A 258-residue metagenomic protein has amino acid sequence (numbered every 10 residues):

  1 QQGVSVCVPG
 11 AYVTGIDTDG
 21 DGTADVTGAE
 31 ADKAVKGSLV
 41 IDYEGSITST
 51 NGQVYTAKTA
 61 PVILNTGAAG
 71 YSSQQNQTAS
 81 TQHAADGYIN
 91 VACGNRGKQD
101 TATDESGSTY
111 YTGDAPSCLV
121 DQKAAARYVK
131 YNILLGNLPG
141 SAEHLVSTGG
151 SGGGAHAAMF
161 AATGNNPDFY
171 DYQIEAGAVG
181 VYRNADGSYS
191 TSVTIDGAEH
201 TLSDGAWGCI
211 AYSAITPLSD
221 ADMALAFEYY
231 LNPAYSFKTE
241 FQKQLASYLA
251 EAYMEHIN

Functional and structural regions predicted by a protein language model:
Q1-S49: A domain-start/cap signature at the N-terminus of enzymes
K36-E44, G52-A69, V146: Short beta-strand element of the alpha/beta-hydrolase
N65-V120, T163: Cap/lid segment of the alpha/beta-hydrolase catalytic domain
A79, C118-A125, S141, G152-H156: Stable alpha-helical elements in mature extracytoplasmic
A79, G97, V120, A124 (+2 more regions): Amphipathic alpha-helical scaffolding segments
Y111-G136: Alpha/beta-hydrolase active-site loop
Y131-L231: Primarily recognizes the serine-hydrolase "nucleophile elbow" in alpha/beta-hydrolase and SGNH/GDSL folds
Y235-N258: Substrate-gating cap/lid region and adjacent catalytic-acid/histidine neighborhood within extracellular/lumenal
